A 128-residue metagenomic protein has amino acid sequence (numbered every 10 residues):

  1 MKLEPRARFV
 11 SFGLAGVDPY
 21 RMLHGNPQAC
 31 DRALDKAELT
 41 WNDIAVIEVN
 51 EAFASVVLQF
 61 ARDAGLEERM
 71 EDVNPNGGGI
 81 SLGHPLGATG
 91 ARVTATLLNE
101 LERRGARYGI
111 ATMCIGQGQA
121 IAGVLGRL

Functional and structural regions predicted by a protein language model:
M1-L128: Claisen-condensing/thiolase-fold acyl-transfer catalytic domains that form or cleave C-C bonds in fatty acid
